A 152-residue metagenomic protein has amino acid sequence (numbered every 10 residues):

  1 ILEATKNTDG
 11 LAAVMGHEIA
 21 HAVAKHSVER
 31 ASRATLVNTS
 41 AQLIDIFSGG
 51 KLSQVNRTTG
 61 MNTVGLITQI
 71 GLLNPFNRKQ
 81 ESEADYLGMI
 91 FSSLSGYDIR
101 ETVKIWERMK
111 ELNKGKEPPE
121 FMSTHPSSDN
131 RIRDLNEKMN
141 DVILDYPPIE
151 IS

Functional and structural regions predicted by a protein language model:
I1-S152: A Zn2+-metalloprotease active-site environment signal
